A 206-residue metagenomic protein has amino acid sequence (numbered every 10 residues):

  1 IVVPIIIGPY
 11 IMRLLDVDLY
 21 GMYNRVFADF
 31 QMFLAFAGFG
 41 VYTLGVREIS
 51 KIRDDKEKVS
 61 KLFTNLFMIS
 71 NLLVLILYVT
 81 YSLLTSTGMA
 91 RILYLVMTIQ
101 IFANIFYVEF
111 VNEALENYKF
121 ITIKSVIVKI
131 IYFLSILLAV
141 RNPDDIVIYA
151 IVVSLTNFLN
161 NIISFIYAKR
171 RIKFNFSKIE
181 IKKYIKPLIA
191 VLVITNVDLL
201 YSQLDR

Functional and structural regions predicted by a protein language model:
I1, A28-Q31, V74, I101 (+3 more regions): Residue-level recognition of pore/gate-forming positions within transmembrane alpha-helices of multi-pass
I1, V26, Q31-A35, F39-T85: Membrane-water interface segments that mark the loop-to-transmembrane alpha-helix transition
I1-Y42, F133, I189-R206: Signature of the first transmembrane helix
I5, P9, F36-F39, L75-S86 (+3 more regions): Membrane-embedded alpha-helical segments of multi-pass transporters/permeases
M12-L19, L83-R91, E116-N161: Membrane-interface helix-loop junctions in multi-pass transport and translocation proteins
M32-F36, N71, L75, S82-N112 (+2 more regions): Alpha-helical transmembrane segments of multi-pass membrane proteins
E48-R53, I101-K124: Membrane-interface junctions at transmembrane-helix termini in multi-pass inner-membrane proteins
K119-T122, I146-V153, I162-Q203: Interhelical loop/hinge segments that connect adjacent transmembrane helices in multipass membrane
